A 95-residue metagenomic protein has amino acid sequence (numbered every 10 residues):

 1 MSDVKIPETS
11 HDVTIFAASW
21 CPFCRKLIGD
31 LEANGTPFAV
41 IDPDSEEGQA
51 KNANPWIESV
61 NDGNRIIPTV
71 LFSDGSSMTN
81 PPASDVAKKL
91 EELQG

Functional and structural regions predicted by a protein language model:
S2-I41: Local sequence-structure signature of Cys/Sec-based thiol-disulfide redox active-site neighborhoods
P22, S45, S77-M78: Glycine-/small-residue-rich active-site loops that bind phosphorylated ligands and cofactors
R25-G29, K51-N52, P81: Generic recognition of short, well-ordered alpha-helical segments
G29, A33, P55, K88: Surface-exposed charge patches
T36-N52: Thiol-based oxidoreductase modules, predominantly thioredoxin-like and allied folds used for disulfide exchange
I57-V70: Structural micro-motif
L71-G95: Non-catalytic, surface beta->alpha helical segment in thiol-disulfide oxidoreductase systems
